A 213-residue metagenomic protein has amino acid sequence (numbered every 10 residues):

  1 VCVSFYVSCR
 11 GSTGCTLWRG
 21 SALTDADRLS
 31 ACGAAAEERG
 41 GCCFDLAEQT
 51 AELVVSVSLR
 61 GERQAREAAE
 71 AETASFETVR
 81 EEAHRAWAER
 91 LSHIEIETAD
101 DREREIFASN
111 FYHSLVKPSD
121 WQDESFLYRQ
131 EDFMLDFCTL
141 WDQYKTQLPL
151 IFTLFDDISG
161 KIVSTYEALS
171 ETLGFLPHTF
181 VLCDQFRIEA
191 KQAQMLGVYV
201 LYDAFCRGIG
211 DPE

Functional and structural regions predicted by a protein language model:
V1-D136, A168, D211-P212: Acidic/polar, glycine-enriched structural segments that form the non-catalytic walls/loops of the carbohydrate-binding
C138-Q143, Q147-E213: Aromatic-rich carbohydrate-recognition surfaces in CAZymes
